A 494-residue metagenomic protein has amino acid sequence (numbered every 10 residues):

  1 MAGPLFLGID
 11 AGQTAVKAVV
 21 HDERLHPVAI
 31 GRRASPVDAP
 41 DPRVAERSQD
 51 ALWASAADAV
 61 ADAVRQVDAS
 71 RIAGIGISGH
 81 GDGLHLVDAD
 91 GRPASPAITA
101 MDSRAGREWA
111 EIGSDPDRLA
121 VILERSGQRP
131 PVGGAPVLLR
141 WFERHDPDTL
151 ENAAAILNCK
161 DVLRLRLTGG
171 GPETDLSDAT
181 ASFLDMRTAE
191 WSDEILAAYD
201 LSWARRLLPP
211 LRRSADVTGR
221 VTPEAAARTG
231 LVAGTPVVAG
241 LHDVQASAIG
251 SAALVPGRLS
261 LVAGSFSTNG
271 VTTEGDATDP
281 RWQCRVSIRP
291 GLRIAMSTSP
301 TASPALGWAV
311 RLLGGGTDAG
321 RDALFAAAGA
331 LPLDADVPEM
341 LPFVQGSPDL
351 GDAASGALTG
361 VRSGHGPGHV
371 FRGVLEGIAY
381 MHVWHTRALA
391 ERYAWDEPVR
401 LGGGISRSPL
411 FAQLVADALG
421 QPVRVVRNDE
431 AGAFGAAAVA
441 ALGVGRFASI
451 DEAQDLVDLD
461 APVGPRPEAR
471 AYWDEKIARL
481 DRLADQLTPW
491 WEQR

Functional and structural regions predicted by a protein language model:
M1-P96, E124, N152, P210 (+4 more regions): N-terminal glycine/serine-rich phosphate-binding loop of ATP-dependent small-molecule kinases, especially carbohydrate
F6-G8, G113-G127, V137-P172, S182-A198 (+4 more regions): Active-site core segments that coordinate phosphate-bearing ligands/cofactors across diverse enzyme families
D102: Carbohydrate-associated surface elements
E108: Active-site metal-coordination/substrate-binding segment of hydrolases, especially metallo-dependent peptidases
D200-R213: A conserved helix-loop-beta module that forms one wall/lid of the active-site cleft in ATP-utilizing catalytic domains
